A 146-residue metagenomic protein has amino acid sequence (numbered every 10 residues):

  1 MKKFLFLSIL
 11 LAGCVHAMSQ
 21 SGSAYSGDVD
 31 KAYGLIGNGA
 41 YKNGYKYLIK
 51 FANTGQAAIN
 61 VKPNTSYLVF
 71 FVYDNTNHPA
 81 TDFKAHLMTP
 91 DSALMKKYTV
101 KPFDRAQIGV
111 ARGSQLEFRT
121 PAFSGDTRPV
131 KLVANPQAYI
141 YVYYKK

Functional and structural regions predicted by a protein language model:
F4-G13: Sec-dependent N-terminal signal peptides
C14-S19: Sec/Tat signal peptide C-region and signal peptidase I cleavage site
Q20-G55: Non-catalytic extracellular/lumenal accessory regions of secreted precursors
I59, D104-S124: Beta-sandwich interaction modules
T65-Y67, L116-Q137: Noncatalytic modules at the cell exterior or secretory-pathway interfaces, chiefly beta-strand-rich lectin/adhesion
L68-V72: Short edge beta-strand/loop segments characteristic of extracellular beta-sandwich folds
N77-L94: Short, surface-exposed beta-strand/strand-loop-strand elements in extracellular ectodomains
K96-A106: Solvent-exposed serine/threonine-rich low-complexity stretches and specific carbohydrate-binding patches
